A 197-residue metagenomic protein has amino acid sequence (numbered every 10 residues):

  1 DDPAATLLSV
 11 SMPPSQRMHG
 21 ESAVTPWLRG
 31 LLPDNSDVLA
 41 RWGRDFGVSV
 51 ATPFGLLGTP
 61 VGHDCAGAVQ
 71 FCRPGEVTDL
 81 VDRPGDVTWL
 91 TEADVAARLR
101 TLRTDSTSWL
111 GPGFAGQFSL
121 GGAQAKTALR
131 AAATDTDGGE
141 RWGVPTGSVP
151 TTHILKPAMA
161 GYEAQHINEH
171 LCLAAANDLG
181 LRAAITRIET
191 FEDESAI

Functional and structural regions predicted by a protein language model:
D1-I197: Phosphate/dinucleotide-binding and metal-coordinating scaffold of catalytic cores in nucleotide-dependent enzymes
